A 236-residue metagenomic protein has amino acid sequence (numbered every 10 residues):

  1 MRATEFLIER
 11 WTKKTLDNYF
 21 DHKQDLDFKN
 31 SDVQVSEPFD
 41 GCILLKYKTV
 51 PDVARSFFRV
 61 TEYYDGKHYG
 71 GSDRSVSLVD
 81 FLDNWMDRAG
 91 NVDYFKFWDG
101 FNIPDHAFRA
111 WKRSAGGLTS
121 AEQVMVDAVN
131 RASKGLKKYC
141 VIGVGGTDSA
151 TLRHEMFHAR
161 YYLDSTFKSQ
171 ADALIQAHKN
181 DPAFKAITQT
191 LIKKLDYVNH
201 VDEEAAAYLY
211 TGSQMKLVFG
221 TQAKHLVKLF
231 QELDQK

Functional and structural regions predicted by a protein language model:
M1-K29, R160-L163, Q170-D172, Q189 (+3 more regions): Charge-dense, intrinsically disordered terminal/linker segments
F6-Y139: A metal-dependent hydrolase signature that marks the N-terminal structural subdomain at the beginning of catalytic folds
T49, S165-T166, K179-N180: Residues that cap or delimit alpha-helices
K67-Y69, D164, A173-I175: Short, surface-exposed linear patches
V126-V141, Q176-K236: Metalloprotease/metallohydrolase-associated module, dominated by Zn2+-dependent proteases
Y139-L152: Short pre-active-site segment immediately N-terminal to the catalytic Zn-binding motif
A150-L163: Active-site recognition of the HExxH zinc-binding catalytic motif
E155-H158, D172-A177: A contiguous, surface-oriented mixed alpha/beta subdomain in the mid-to-C-terminal portion of proteins that forms
